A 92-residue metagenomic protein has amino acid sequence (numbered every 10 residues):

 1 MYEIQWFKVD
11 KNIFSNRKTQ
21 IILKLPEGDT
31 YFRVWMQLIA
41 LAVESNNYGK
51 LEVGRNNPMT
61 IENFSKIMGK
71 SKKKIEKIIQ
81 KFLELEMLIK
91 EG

Functional and structural regions predicted by a protein language model:
M1-G92: Positively charged, structured surface patches that bind polyanionic biopolymers
